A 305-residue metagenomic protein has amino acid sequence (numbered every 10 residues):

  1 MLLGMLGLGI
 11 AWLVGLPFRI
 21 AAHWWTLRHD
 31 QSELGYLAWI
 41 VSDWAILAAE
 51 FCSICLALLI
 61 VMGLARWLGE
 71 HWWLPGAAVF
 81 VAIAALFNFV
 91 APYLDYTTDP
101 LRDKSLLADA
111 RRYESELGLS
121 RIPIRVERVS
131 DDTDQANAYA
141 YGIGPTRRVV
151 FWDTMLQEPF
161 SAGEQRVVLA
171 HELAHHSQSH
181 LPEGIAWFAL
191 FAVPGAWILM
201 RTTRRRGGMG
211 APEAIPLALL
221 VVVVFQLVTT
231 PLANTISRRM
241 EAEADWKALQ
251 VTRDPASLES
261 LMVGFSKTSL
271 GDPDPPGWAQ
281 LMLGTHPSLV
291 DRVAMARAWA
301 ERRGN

Functional and structural regions predicted by a protein language model:
M1-M209, P231-N305: Polar-ligand-bearing catalytic/cofactor-coordination segments of membrane-embedded or membrane-tethered inner-membrane
R206-V221, T229-P231: Multi-pass membrane glycosyltransferase architecture that uses lipid-linked
